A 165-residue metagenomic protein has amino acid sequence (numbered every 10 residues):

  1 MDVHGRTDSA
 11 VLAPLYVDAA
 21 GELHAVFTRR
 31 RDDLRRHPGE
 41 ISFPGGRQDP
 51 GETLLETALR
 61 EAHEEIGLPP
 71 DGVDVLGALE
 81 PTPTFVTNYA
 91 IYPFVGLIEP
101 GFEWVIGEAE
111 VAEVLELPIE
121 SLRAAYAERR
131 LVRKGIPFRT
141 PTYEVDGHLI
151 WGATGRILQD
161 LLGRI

Functional and structural regions predicted by a protein language model:
M1-T7, V145-I150: Structural motif
D2-F43: N-terminal strand-loop-strand
A10, R60, R156: Short, contiguous clusters of charged residues that form electrostatic/catalytic patches at enzyme active sites, used
P14-L15, T154-L161: Buried hydrophobic packing segments
G21, I150-W151: Alpha-helix N-cap/loop-to-helix initiation residues
T28, T84, T154: Ser/Thr-centric signal marking residues that sit in or immediately flank functional binding/regulatory motifs
R47-V145, I150, Q159-I165: Unchanged
